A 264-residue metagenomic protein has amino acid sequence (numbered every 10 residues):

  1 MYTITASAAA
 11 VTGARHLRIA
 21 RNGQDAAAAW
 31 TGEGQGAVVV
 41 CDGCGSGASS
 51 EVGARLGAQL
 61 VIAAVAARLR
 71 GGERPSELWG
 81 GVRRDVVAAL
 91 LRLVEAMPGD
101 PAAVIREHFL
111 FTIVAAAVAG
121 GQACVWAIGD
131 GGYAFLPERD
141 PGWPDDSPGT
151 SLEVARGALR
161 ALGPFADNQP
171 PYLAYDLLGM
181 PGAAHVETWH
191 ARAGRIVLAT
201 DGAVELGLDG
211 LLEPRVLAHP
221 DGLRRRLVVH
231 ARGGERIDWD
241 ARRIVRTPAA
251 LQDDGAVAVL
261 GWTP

Functional and structural regions predicted by a protein language model:
M1-A63, G131, L178-E187, Q252-D253 (+1 more regions): N-terminal entry segment of metal-dependent catalytic domains or homologous docking segments
T5-R21, L91-V104, F135-A191, A231-D238 (+1 more regions): PP2C/PPM family metal-dependent serine/threonine protein phosphatase catalytic domain, recognizing the conserved
R21-T31, R106-G120, C124, A158-L208: Acidic loop->beta-strand submotif enriched in PP2C/PPM serine/threonine phosphatases
V38-C41, W126-I128, V197-A199: Short hydrophobic beta-strand that contains or immediately precedes a catalytic carboxylate
A48-S50, F135-L136, L206-L208: Short helix/loop capping segments that flank catalytic or ligand/cofactor-binding pockets
R68-R83, R225-G234: Short, charged, surface-exposed loops that flank catalytic or proteolytic processing sites
E73-L136, G179-H190, A249: Catalytic core of PPM/PP2C metal-dependent serine/threonine phosphatase domains
V118, L178-P264: C-terminal catalytic subdomain
